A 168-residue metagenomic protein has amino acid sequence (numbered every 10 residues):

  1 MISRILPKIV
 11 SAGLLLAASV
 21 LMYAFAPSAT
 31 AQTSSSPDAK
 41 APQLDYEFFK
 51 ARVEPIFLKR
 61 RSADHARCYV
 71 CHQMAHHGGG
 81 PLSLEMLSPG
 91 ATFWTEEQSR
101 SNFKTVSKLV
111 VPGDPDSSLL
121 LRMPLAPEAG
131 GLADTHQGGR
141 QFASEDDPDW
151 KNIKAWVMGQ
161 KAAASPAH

Functional and structural regions predicted by a protein language model:
M1-P7: N-terminal secretory signal peptides that target proteins for export/translocation
S11-A24: Bacterial N-terminal signal peptides
F25-H168: Aromatic- and Gly/Pro-enriched helix-to-coil junctions and flexible linker segments
